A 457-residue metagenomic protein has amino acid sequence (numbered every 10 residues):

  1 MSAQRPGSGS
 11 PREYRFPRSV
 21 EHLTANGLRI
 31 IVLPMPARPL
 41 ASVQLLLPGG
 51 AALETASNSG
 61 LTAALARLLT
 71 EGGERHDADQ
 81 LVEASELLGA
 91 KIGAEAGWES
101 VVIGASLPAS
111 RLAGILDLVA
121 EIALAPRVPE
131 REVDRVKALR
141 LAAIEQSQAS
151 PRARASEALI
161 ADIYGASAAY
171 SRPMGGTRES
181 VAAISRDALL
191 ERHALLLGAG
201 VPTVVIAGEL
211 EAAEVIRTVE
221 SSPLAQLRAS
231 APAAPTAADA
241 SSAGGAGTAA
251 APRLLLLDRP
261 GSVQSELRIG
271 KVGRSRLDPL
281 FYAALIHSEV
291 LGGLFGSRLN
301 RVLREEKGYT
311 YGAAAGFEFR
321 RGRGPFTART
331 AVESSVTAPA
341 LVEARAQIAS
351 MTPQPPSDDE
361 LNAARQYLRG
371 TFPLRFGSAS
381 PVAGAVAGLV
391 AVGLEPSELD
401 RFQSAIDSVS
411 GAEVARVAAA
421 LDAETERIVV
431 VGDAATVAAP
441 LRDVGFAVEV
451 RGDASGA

Functional and structural regions predicted by a protein language model:
M1-P6, Q80-P235, E306-G308, G312-A457: Charge-rich, well-structured scaffold segments of protease-associated domains
S2, G7-R12, V43, L47-G49 (+5 more regions): Extracytoplasmic/periplasmic mature domains of Sec-exported, cell-envelope-associated bacterial proteins
S2-A41: N- or domain-start disorder-to-order transition segments that initiate the globular core
R18, N26-L28, P39-V43, E99-V101 (+5 more regions): Envelope-exposed proteins and targeting segments
I30-G49, A161, S230-G296, A454-A457: His/Glu-based metal-binding/catalytic segments typifying zinc-dependent metallopeptidases
P34-P36, E54, N58, L368: N-terminal targeting/tethering segments
S42-S106, R172, L294-Y309, R320: M16/MPP (pitrilysin/insulinase) zinc-metallopeptidase core fold and M16-derived inactive scaffolds
L65-E74, A120-L124, L291-F295, R345-P353: Short amphipathic alpha-helical signal-transduction/dimerization elements
